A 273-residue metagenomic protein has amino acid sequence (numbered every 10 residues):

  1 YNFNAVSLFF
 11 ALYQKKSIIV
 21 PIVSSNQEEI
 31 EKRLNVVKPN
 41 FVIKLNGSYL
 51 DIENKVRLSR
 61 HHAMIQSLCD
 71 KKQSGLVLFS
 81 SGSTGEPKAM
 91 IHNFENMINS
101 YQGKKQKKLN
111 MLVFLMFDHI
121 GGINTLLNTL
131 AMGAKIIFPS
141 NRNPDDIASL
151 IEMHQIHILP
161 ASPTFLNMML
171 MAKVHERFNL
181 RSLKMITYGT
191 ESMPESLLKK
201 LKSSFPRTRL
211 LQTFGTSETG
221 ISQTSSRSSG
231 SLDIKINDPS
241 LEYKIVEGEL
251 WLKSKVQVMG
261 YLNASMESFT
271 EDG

Functional and structural regions predicted by a protein language model:
Y1-N2, F114-H119: Conserved AMP-binding
A5-F41, K88-I91, K135-N141: Short beta-strand->loop structural element characteristic of the AMP-binding/adenylate-forming
N35-I43, I151, Q155-I156: Proline-aspartate-enriched helix->loop->beta-strand connector
G47-G75, I91: Flexible, low-complexity linker/hinge segments
S67, S74-Q102: Conserved AMP-binding A3 loop
I98-N110, D118-I158: Conserved AMP-binding/adenylation subdomain of ANL enzymes
I158, A172-S231: Gly/Ser/Thr-rich phosphate-binding loop
K244-D272: Conserved ATP/PPi-binding loop(s) of AMP-dependent carboxylate-activating enzymes
